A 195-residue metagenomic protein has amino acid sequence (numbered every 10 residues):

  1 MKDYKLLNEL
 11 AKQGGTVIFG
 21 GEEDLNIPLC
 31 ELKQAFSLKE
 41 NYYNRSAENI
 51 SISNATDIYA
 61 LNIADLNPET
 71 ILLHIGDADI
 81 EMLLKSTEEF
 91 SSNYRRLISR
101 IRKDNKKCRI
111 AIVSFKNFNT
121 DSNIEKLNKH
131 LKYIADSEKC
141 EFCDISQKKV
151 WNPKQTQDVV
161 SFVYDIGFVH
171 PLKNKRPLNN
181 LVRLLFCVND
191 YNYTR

Functional and structural regions predicted by a protein language model:
M1-K2, V160-R195: Conserved catalytic region of serine esterases and O-acyltransferases that act on ester linkages in lipids
M1-S92: Conserved SGNH/GDSL esterase-like catalytic core that processes O-acyl groups on lipids and polysaccharides
N41-Y43, R109, K139-E141: Conserved beta-strand segments of alpha/beta enzyme cores
N44-S46, I112, D144: Structural signal for conserved beta-strand scaffold positions within catalytic alpha/beta enzyme cores
I63-A64, R102, K132-A135: N-terminal cationic-hydrophobic initiation segments that often serve targeting/anchoring roles
H74-I80, R102-K126, Q147: Active-site segments of SGNH/GDSL-like serine hydrolases that catalyze O-acetyl group transfer/hydrolysis on lipids
T87-L97, I124-K129: Charged helix-capping and loop-helix junction motifs
N117-D158: Substrate-gating cap/lid alpha-helix
